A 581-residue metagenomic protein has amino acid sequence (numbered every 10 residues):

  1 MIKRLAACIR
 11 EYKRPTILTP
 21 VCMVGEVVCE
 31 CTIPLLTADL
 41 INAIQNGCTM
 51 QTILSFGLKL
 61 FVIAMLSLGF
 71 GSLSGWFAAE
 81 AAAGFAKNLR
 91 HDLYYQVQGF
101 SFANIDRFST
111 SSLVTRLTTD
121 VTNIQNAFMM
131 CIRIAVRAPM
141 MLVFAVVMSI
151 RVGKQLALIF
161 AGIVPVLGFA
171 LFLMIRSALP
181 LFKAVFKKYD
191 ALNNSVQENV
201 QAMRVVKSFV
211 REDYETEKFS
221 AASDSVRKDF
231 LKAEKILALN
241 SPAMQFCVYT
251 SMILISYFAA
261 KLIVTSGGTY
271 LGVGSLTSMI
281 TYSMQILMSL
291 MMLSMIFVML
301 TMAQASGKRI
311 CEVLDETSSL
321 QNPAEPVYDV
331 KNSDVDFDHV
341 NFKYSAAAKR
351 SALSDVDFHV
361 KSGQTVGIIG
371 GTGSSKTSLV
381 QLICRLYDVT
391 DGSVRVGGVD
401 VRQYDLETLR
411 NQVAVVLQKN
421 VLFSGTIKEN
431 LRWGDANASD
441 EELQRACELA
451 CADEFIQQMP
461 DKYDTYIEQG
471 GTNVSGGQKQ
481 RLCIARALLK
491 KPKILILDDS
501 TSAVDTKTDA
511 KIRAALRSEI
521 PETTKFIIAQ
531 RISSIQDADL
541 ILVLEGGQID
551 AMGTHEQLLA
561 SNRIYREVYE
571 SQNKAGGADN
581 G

Functional and structural regions predicted by a protein language model:
R10, T16-L73, F77, I150-Q155 (+2 more regions): Transmembrane helix-loop-helix hairpins at lipid-water interfaces of multipass membrane proteins, especially the type-1
R10, V21, G25, C29-I33 (+7 more regions): Hydrophobic alpha-helical transmembrane segments of ABC transporter permease domains
E11-K13, G99-A103, T119-I132, V136 (+6 more regions): An intracellular "coupling" helix at the cytosolic face of ABC transporter transmembrane type-1 domains
R14-T16, I63-A82, R133-M140, A161-K187 (+4 more regions): Alpha-helical transmembrane segments of multi-pass membrane proteins
V21-C22, C29-N42, I63-T110, V114 (+12 more regions): Juxtamembrane helix-loop junctions of ABC transporter transmembrane domains
C48-S55, V62, M148-G162, K232-R309 (+1 more regions): Helix-loop-helix
A83, H91-T115, T119-V121, N194-K218 (+4 more regions): Short intracellular "coupling" helices and adjacent cytoplasmic loop segments at the cytosolic face of multi-pass
Y328-G581: ABC-type nucleotide-binding domain
